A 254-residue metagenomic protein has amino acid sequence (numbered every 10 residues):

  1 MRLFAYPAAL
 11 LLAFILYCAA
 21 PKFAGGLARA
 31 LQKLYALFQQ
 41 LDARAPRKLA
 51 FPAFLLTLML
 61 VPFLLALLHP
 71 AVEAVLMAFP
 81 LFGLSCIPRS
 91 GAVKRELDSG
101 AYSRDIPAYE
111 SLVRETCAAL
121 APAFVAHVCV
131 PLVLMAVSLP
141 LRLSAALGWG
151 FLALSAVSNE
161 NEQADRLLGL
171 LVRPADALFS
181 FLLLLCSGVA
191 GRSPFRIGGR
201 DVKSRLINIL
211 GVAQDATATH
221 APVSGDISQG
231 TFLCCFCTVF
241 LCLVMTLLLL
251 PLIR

Functional and structural regions predicted by a protein language model:
M1-R254: Hydrophobic N-terminal alpha-helices or hydrophobic patches in metabolic proteins across all domains of life
